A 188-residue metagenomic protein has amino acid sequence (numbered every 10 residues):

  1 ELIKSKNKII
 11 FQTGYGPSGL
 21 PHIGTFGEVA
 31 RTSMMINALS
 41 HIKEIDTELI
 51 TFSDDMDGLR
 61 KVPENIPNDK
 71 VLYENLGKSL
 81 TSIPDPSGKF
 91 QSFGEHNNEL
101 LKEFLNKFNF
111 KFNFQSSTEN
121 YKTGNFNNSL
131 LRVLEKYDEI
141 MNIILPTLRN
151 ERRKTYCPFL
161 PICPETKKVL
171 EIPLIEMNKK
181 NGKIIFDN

Functional and structural regions predicted by a protein language model:
E1-M141: N-terminal Rossmann-like or analogous alpha/beta NTP/dinucleotide-binding catalytic cores that position adenine
N106, F110-N188: Active-site cores that bind ATP or allylic diphosphates and position pyrophosphate for catalysis
